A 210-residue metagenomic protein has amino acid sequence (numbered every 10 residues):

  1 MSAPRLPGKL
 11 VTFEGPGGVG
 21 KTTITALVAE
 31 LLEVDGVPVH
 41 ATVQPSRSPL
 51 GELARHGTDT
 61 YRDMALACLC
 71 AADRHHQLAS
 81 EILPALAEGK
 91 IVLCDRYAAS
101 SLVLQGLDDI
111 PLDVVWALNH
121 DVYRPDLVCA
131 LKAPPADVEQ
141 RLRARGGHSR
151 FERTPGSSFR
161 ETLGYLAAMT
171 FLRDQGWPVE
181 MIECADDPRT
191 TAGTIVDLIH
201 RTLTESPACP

Functional and structural regions predicted by a protein language model:
S2-P4, L27-A29, A136-P210: NTP-dependent small-molecule kinase module
L6-L10: Pre-Walker A (Motif I) flank of P-loop NTPase domains
F13: Hydrophobic anchor at the beta1->P-loop junction of P-loop NTPases
P16: P-loop (Walker A) phosphate-binding loop of NTP-binding proteins
K21: Conserved lysine of the Walker
I24: Hydrophobic positions on the alpha1 helix immediately C-terminal to the Walker A/P-loop
V37-A117: ATP-dependent small-molecule kinase phosphotransfer cores that center on conserved nucleotide phosphate-binding segments
A99-G164: A glycine- and Lys/Arg-enriched "phosphate-lid" helix/loop adjacent to the NTP-binding pocket of small-molecule kinases
